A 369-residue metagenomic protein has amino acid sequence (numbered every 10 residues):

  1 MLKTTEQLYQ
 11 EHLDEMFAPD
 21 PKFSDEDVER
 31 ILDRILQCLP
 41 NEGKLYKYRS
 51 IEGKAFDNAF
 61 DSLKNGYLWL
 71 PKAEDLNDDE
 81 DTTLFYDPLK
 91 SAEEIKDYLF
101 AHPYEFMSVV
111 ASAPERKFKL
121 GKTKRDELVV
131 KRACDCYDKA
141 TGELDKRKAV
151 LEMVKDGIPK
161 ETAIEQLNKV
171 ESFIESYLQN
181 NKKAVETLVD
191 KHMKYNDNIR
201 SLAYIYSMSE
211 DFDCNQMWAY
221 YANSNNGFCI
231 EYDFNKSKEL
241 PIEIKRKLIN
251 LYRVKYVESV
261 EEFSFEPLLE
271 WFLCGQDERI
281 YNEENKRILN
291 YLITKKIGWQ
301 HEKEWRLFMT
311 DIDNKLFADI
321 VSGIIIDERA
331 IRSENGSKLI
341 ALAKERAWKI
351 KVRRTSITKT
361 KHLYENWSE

Functional and structural regions predicted by a protein language model:
L2-E369: Partner-binding and oligomerization surfaces adjacent to conserved cores of proteins that assemble macromolecular
